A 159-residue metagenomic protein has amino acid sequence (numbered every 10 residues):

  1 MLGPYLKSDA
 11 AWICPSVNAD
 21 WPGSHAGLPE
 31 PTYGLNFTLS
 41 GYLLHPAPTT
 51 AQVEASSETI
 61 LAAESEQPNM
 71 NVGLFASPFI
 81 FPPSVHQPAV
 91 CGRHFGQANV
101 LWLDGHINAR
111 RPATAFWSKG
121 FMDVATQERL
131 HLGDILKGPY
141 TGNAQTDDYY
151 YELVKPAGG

Functional and structural regions predicted by a protein language model:
M1-G159: Short, well-structured segments within or immediately adjacent to enzyme catalytic domains that line ligand-binding
